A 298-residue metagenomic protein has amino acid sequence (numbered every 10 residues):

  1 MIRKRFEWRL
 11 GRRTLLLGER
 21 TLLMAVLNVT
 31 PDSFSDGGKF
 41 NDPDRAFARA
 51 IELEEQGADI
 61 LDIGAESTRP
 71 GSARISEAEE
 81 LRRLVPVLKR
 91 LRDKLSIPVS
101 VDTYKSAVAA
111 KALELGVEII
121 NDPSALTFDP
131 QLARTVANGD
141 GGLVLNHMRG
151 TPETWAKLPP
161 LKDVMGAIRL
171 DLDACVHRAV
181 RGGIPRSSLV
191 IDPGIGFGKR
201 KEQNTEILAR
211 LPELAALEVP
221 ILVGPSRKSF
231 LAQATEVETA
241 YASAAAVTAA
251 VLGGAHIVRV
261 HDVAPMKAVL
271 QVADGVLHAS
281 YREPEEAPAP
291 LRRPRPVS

Functional and structural regions predicted by a protein language model:
M1-R20: N-terminal carbohydrate-binding accessory modules
I2-R3, L10, S35-E52, T68-P98 (+4 more regions): Active-site-adjacent loop and "lid" segments of alpha/beta metabolic enzymes
L16, L22-D44: N-terminal binding-site loop/beta-alpha segment at the start of enzyme catalytic domains that lines or forms
L17-A25, E54-G64: N-terminal glycine-rich anion-binding loops that anchor highly charged ligand groups
V29-T30, E66, G194: Active-site pre-Tyr helix/loop in NAD(P)-dependent dehydrogenases
P185-S188: Short acidic capping loops at alpha-helix termini that bridge into adjacent secondary structure
